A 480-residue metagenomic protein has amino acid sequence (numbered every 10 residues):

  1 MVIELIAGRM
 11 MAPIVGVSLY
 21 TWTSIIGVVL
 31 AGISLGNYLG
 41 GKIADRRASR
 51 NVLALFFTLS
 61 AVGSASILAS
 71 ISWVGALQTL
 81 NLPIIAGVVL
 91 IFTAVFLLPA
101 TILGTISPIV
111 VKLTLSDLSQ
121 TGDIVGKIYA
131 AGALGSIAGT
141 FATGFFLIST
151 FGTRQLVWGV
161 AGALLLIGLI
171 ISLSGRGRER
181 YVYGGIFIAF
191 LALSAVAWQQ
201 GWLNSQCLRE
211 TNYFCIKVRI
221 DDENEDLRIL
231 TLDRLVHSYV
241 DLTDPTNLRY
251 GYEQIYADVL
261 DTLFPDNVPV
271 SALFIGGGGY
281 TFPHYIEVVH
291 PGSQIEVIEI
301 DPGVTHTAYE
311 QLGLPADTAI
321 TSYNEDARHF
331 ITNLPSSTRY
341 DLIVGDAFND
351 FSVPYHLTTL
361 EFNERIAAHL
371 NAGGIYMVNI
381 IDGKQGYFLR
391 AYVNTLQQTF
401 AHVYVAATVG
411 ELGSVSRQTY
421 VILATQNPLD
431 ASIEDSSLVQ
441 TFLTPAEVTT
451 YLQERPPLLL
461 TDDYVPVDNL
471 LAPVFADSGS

Functional and structural regions predicted by a protein language model:
M1-R209, I220-D226, R234-H237, D241 (+15 more regions): Alpha-helical transmembrane segments of multi-pass membrane proteins
N212-K217: A short loop-to-beta-strand scaffold at the N-terminal edge of the catalytic core in hydrolase folds
Y239-L263: Class I SAM-dependent methyltransferase Rossmann-like catalytic core, especially the SAM/SAH-binding loop
F274, G278, D350: Conserved glycine-rich SAM-binding loop
G279-H290, Q294, D301-V304, R455-P456 (+2 more regions): A cross-kingdom signal targeting lumenal/periplasmic-facing segments of multi-pass membrane and secretory-pathway
F351-T358: Glycine/threonine-rich flexible loop motifs
Q418-S480: SAM/dcSAM-binding transferase cores
